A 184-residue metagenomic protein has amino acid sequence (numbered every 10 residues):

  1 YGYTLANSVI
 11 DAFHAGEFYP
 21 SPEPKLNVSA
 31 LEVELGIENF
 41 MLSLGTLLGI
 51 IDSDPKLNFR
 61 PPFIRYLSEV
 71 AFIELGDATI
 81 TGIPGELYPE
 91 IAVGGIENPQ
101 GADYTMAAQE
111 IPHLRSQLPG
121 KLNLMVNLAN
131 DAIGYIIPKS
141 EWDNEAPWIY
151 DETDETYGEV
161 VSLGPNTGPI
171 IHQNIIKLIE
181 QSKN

Functional and structural regions predicted by a protein language model:
Y1-N184: Non-catalytic substrate/cofactor recognition surfaces at enzyme active-site rims
